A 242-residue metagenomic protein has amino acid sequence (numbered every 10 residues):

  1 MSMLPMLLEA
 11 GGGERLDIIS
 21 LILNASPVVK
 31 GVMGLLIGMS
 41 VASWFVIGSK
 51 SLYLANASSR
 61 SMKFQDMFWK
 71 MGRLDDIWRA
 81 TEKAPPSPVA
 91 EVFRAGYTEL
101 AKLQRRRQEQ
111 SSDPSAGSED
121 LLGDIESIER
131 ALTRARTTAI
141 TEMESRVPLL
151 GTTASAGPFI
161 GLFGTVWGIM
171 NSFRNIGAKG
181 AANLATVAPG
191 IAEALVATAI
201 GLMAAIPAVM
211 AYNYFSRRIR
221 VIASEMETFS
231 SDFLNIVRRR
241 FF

Functional and structural regions predicted by a protein language model:
M1-A25, G177-N183: Short, strongly hydrophobic alpha-helical membrane anchors
E14-K30, A139-P148, T152: Juxtamembrane loop-transmembrane helix junctions in multi-pass integral membrane proteins, especially the extracellular
A25-G72, I77: Transmembrane alpha-helix/interfacial motif
S26, W44, I77, F93 (+3 more regions): Residue-level signature of catalytic and energy-coupling elements of molecular machines, predominantly ATP/GTP-dependent
M33-S43, V92, S155, T165-G168: Hydrophobic alpha-helical transmembrane segments of multi-pass integral membrane proteins
S59-I160, N171-N183, M210-F242: Predominantly long cytosolic amphipathic alpha-helical stalk/bundle segments
G180-A194: Hydrophobic alpha-helical transmembrane segments and adjacent short intramembrane/lumenal linkers of inner/organellar
A194-M210: Hydrophobic alpha-helical transmembrane segments of polytopic membrane proteins
